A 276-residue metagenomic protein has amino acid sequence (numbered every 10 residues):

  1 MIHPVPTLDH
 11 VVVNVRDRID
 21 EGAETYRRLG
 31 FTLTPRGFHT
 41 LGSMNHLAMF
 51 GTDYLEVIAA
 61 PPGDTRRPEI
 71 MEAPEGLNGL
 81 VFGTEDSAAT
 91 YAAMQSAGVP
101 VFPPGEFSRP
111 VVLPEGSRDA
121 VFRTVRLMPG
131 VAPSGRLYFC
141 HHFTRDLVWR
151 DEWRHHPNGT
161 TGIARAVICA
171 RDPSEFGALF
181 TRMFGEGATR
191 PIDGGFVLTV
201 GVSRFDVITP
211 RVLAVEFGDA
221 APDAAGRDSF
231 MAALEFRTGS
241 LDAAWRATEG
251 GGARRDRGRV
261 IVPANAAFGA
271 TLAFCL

Functional and structural regions predicted by a protein language model:
M1-L8, V13-L33, F50-E106, L113-L276: Glyoxalase I/VOC metalloenzyme domain signal
L33-H39: Conserved catalytic-core motifs of GNAT/GCN5-like acyltransferases
T40, S108-R109: Conserved beta-strand edge residues that scaffold enzyme active sites
T40-M44, D256-G258: Short acidic/glycine-enriched loop/turn segments that link adjacent beta-strands
H46-A48: Short beta-strand scaffold segments in enzyme catalytic cores
